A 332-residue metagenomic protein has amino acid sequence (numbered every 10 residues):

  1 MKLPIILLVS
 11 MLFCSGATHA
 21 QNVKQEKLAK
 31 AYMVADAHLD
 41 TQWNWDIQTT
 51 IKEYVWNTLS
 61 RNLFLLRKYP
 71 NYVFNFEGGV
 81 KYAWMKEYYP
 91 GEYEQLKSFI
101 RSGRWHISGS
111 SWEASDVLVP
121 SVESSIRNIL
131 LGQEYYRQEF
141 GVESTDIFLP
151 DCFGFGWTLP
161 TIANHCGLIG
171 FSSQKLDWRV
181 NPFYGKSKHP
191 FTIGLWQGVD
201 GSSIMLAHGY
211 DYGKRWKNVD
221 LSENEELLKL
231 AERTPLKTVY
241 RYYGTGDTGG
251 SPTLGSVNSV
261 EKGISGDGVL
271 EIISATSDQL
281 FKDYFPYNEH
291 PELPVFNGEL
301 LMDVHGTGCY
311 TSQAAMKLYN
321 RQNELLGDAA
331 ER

Functional and structural regions predicted by a protein language model:
M1-V23: Bacterial Sec-dependent N-terminal signal peptides
Q21-R332: Catalytic-domain carbohydrate-binding cleft regions of carbohydrate-active enzymes
